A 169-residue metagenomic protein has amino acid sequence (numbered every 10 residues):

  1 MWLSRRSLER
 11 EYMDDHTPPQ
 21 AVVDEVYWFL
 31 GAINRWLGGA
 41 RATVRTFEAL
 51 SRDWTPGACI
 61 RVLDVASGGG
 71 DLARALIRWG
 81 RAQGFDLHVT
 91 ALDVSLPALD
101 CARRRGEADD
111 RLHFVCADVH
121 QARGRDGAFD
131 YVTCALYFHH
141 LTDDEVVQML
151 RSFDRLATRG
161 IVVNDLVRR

Functional and structural regions predicted by a protein language model:
M1-H16: N-terminal auxiliary segments of SAM/dcSAM-dependent transferases
H16, Q20-R45, L50: Class I SAM-dependent methyltransferase Rossmann-like catalytic core, especially the SAM/SAH-binding loop
F29-G39, L72-A75, L166-R169: Alpha-helical membrane-targeting segments
L63, G69-Q121: Class I SAM-dependent methyltransferase SAM/SAH-binding core
T133: A conserved beta-strand element that flanks and buttresses the S-adenosyl-L-methionine
Y137: Hydrophobic adenine-recognition pocket in adenosine-nucleotide-binding enzymes
L141-S152: A short, conserved alpha-helix within the catalytic core of class I
A157-L166: Conserved beta-strand signature within the Rossmann-like core of class I S-adenosyl-L-methionine
